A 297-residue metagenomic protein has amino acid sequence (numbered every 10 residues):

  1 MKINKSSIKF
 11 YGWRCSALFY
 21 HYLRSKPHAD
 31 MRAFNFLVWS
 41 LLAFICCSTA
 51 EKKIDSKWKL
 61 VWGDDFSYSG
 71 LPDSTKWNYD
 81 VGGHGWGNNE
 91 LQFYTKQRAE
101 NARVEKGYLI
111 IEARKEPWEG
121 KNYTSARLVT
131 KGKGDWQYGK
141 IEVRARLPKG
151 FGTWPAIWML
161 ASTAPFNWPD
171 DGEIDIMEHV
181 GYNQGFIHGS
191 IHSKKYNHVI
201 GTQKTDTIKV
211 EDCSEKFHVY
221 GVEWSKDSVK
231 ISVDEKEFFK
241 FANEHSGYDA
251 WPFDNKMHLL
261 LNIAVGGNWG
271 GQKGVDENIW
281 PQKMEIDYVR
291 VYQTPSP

Functional and structural regions predicted by a protein language model:
M1-K53: Bacterial Sec-dependent N-terminal signal peptides
T49-P297: GH16 jelly-roll
